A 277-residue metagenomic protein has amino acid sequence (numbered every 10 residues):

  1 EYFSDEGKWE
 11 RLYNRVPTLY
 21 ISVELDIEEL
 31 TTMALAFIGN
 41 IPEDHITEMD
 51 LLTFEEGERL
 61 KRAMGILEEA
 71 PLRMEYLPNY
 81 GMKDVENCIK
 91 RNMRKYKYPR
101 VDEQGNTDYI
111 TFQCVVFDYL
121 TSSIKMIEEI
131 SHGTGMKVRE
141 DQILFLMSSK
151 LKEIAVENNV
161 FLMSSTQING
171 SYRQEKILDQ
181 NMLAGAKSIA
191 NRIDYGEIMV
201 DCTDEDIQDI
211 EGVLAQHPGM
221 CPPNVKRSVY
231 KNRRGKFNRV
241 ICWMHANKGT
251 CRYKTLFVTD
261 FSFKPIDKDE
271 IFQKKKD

Functional and structural regions predicted by a protein language model:
Y2, F37-I41, C88-K95, P99 (+5 more regions): Conserved, well-folded catalytic cores of nucleic-acid-processing and energy-transducing macromolecular machines
Y2-I110: Cytosolic-facing regulatory segments adjacent to core modules
Y13, L146-P265, I271: Phosphate-binding/switch region of NTP-binding enzymes
I21-V23, E75-L77, F117-L120, S165-T166 (+2 more regions): Generic beta-strand/beta-sheet core signal
D26-L30, E56-R59, A63, G81-V85 (+5 more regions): Helical mechanochemical/support elements of P-loop NTPase systems and associated helical scaffolds
D26-T32, N40-I41, S123-E128, S171-E175 (+2 more regions): Switch/connector loops and helix/strand junctions flanking conserved nucleotide-binding motifs in nucleotide-processing
A34-N40, I130-T134, I177-Q180, M244: Short secondary-structure boundary/capping segments
R73-I154: Phosphate-binding/switch loop-helix module in NTP-utilizing enzymes
